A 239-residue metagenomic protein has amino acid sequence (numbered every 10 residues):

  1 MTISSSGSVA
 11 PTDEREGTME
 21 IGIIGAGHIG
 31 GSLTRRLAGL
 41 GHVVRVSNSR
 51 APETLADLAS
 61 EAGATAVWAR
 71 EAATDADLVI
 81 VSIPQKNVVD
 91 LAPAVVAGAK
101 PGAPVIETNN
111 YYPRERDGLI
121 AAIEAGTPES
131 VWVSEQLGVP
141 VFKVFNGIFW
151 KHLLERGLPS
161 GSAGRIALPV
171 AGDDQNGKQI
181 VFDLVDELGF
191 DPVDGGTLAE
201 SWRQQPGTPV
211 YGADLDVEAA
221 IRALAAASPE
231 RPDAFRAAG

Functional and structural regions predicted by a protein language model:
P11-D57, E61: NAD(P)+-binding Rossmann beta1-loop-alpha1 motif at the extreme N-terminus of oxidoreductases
I21, V44, A64, V141 (+1 more regions): Hydrophobic anchor at the start of a short beta-strand that flanks the dinucleotide cofactor-binding loop
A56, P93, V131: Active-site phosphate/pyrophosphate- and oxyanion-stabilizing loops and adjacent acidic/basic residues in soluble
L58, Q136-G147, P159-Y211, L215-G239: Internal alpha-helical scaffold of NAD(P)-dependent oxidoreductase catalytic cores
G63-A64, A69-P104, N110-E115: Rossmann-like NAD(P)-binding element
A72-A73, G98, S134, P159-A163: Solvent-exposed alpha-helices and their adjacent loops that cap or buttress functional pockets in soluble metabolic
N109-K151, R156-G157: Rossmann-fold NAD(P)-binding glycine/threonine-rich loop
